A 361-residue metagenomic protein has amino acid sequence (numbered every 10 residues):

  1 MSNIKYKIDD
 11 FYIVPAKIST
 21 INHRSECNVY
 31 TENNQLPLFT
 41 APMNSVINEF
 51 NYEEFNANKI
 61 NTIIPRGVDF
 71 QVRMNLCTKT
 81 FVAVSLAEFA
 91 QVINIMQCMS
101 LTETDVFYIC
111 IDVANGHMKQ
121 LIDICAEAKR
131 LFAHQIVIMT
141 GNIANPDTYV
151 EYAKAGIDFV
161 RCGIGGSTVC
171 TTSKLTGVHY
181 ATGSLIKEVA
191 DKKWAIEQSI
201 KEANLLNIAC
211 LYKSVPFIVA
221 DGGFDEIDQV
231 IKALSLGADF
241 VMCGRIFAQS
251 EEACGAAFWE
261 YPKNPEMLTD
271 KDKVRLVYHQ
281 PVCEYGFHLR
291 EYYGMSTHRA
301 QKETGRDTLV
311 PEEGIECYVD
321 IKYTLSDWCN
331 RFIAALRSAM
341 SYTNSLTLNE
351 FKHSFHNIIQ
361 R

Functional and structural regions predicted by a protein language model:
M1-S19, G177-A220, F224-R361: Alpha/beta catalytic cores of nucleotide-metabolism and tRNA/nucleoside-modifying enzymes
M1-Y212, F217, R245-S250: Active-site entrance/lid segments in N-terminal catalytic domains of soluble metabolic enzymes
